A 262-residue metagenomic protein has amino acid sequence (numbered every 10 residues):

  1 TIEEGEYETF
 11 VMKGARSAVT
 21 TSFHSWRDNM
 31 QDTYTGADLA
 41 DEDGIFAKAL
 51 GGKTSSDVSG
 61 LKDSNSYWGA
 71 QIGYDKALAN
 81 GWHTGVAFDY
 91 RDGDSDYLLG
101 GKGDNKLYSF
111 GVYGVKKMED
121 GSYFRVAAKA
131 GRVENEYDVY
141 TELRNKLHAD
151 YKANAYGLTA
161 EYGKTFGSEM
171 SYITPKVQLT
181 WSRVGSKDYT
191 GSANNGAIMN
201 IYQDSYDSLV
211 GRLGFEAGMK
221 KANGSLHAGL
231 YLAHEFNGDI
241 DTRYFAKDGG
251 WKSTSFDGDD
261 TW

Functional and structural regions predicted by a protein language model:
I2-I173: Outer membrane beta-barrel translocator domains of Type V secretion systems
S59, L98-G100, E136-Y140, G185-A193 (+1 more regions): Outer-membrane beta-barrel and related beta-rich outer-membrane complex signature in Gram-negative bacteria
L78, I173, R183, N223 (+1 more regions): Low-complexity repeat regions of mature extracellularly deployed or surface/particle-associated proteins
L98-G100, Y140-K146, S192-I201, A246-T254: Flexible, solvent-exposed loop segments that connect beta-strands
G114, V177-W181, A228: Membrane-active amphipathic alpha-helices enriched in small hydrophobic residues
K116, N200-W262: Outer membrane beta-barrel transmembrane domains
H148-Y151, Y189, M199-D207: Short, surface-exposed loop/turn motifs that are enriched in glycine and acidic residues and include a nearby proline
K164, I173, Q178-V184: Solvent-exposed flexible segments
